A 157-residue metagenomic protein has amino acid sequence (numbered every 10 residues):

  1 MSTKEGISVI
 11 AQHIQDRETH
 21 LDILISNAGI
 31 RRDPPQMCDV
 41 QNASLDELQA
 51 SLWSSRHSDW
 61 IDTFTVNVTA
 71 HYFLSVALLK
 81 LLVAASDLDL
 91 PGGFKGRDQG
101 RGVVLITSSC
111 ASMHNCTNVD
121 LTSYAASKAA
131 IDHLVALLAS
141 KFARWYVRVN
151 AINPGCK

Functional and structural regions predicted by a protein language model:
M1-I10: The beta1-alpha1 cofactor-binding region of Rossmann-like NAD(H)/NADP(H)-dependent oxidoreductases
Q12-L24, R32-P35, R56, F73 (+1 more regions): A glycine-rich helix->loop->beta "capping" turn within Rossmann-like NAD(P)(H)-dependent oxidoreductase domains
D22, D89, G93, V149-N150: Residue-level detector of alpha-helical recognition elements and their boundaries
I25, L105, V149-I152: Hydrophobic structural elements of the Rossmann-like NAD(P)H-binding subdomain that define the short-chain
I30, P35-F64, Y72, V76-R144 (+1 more regions): Catalytic loop of short-chain dehydrogenase/reductase
